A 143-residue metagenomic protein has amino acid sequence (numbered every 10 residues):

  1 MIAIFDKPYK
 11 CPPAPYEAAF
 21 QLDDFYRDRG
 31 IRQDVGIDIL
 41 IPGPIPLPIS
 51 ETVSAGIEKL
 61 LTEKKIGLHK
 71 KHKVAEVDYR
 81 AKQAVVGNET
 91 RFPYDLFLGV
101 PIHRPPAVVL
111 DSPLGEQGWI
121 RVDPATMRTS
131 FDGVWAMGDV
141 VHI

Functional and structural regions predicted by a protein language model:
M1-V35: Rossmann-like NAD(P)H-binding beta-loop-alpha module
F5, P42-P44, D139: Cofactor-binding loop segments of dinucleotide-utilizing enzymes, especially the Rossmann-like FAD- and NAD(P)+-binding
Y9-A14, P42-K59: Short beta-strand to alpha-helix junction loop
D23-D34, I49-L68: Helical element adjacent to the flavin cofactor pocket in flavoenzyme catalytic cores
D34-D38, G133: Residues at the starts of beta-strands that form the adenosine-phosphate
K70-K82: A conserved short coil-to-beta-strand element within the FAD-binding core of flavoproteins
G87-E89: Glycine-centered tight beta-turn/hairpin loop motif at sheet-sheet or coil-to-beta transitions
R91-I143: FAD-site-proximal beta/loop scaffold in flavoenzymes
